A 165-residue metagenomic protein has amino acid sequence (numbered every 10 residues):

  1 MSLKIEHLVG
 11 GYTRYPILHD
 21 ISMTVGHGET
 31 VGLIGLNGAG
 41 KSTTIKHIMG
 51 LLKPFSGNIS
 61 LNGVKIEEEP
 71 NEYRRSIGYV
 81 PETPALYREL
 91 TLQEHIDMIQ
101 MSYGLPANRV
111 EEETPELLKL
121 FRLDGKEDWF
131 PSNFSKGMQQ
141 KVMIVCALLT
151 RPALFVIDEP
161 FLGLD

Functional and structural regions predicted by a protein language model:
I34-L36: The feature captures the beta-strand-to-loop junction immediately N-terminal to the Walker
M49: Helix-to-loop junction immediately C-terminal to a conserved catalytic motif
G57-E68, E72-Y73: Conserved ABC transporter NBD signature motif
E89, F130-G137: Conserved ABC ATPase signature
D97, M101, R109-K126: Conserved ABC ATPase "signature" region
L149-A153: A short, proline-enriched helix->beta-strand linker immediately N-terminal to the Walker B motif in ABC-type P-loop
F155-E159: Catalytic Walker B motif of ABC-type/P-loop ATPase nucleotide-binding domains
